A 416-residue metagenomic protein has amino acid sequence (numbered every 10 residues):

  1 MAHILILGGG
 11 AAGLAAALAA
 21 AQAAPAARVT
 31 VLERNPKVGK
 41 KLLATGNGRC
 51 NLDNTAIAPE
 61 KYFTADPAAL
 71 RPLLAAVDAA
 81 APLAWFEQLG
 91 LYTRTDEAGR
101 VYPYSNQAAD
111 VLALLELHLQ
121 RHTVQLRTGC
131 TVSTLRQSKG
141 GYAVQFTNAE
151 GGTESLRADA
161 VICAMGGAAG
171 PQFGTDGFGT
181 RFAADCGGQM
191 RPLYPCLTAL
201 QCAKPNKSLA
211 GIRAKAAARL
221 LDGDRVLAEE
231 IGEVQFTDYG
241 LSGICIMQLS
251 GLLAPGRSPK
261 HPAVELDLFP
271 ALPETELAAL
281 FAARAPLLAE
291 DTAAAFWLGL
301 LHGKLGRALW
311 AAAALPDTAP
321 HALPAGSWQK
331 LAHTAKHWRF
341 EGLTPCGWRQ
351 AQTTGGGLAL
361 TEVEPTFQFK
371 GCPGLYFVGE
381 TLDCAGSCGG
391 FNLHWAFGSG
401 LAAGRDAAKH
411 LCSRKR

Functional and structural regions predicted by a protein language model:
A2-V31, A403-A408: N-terminal Rossmann-like FAD-binding beta1-loop-alpha1 element of flavoenzymes
L5-L7, L32, V132, S155-P171 (+3 more regions): Short hydrophobic core segments
A21-N47: Glycine-rich FAD pyrophosphate-binding loop
P36-V38, A44, L52, A56-P59 (+2 more regions): An anion/pyrophosphate-binding glycine-rich loop and adjacent beta-alpha core in soluble alpha-beta enzymes
N47-T95: Glycine-rich active-site loop/strand segments that organize a redox cofactor
T128, G306-A385: A glycine-rich dinucleotide-binding beta-alpha-beta segment and adjacent secondary-structure elements that constitute
T128-G141: A conserved short coil-to-beta-strand element within the FAD-binding core of flavoproteins
A160-N206: Glycine-rich loop(s) and the adjacent beta-strand/alpha-helix scaffold that form part
